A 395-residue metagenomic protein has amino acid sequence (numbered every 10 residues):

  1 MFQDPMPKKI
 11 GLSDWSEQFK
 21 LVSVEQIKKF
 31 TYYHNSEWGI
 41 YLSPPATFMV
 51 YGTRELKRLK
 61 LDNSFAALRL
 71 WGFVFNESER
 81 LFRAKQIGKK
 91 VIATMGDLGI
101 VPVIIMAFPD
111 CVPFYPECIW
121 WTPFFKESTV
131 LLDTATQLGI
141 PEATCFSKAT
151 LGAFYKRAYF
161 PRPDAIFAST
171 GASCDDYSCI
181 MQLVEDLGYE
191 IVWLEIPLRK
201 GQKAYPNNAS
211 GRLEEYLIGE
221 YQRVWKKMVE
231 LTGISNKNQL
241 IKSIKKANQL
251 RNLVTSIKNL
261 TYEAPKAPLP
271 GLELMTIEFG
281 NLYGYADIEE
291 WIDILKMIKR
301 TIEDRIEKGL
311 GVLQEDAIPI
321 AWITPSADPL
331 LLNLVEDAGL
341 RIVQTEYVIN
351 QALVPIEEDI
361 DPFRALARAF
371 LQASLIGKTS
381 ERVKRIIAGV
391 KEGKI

Functional and structural regions predicted by a protein language model:
F2-K90, I218-V354: A charged, amphipathic alpha-helical module
L61-N63, R69-Y159, D164-A165, A172 (+1 more regions): An N-terminal, globular interaction/scaffold subdomain
Q86-G88, L98-P102, M106-D133, I323-G393: Redox- and metal-dependent alpha/beta enzyme cores, enriched for Fe-S-associated oxidoreductases and cofactor-handling
I92-M95, V112-Y115, I166-A168, E190-E195 (+3 more regions): A structural signal for short, well-ordered beta-strand segments and their strand-loop junctions that often border
A135-T144, S210-R223, F363-A373: A polyampholytic, Gly/Pro-enriched intrinsically disordered region
T144-F160, G219-I244, F370-I395: Extended, charge-rich low-complexity interaction segments
F160-L260: Internal, well-ordered alpha/beta segment that forms a basic, Gly-enriched binding/recognition surface
P161-A165, L313-A317, K394-I395: Short, surface-exposed connector motifs at secondary-structure boundaries
